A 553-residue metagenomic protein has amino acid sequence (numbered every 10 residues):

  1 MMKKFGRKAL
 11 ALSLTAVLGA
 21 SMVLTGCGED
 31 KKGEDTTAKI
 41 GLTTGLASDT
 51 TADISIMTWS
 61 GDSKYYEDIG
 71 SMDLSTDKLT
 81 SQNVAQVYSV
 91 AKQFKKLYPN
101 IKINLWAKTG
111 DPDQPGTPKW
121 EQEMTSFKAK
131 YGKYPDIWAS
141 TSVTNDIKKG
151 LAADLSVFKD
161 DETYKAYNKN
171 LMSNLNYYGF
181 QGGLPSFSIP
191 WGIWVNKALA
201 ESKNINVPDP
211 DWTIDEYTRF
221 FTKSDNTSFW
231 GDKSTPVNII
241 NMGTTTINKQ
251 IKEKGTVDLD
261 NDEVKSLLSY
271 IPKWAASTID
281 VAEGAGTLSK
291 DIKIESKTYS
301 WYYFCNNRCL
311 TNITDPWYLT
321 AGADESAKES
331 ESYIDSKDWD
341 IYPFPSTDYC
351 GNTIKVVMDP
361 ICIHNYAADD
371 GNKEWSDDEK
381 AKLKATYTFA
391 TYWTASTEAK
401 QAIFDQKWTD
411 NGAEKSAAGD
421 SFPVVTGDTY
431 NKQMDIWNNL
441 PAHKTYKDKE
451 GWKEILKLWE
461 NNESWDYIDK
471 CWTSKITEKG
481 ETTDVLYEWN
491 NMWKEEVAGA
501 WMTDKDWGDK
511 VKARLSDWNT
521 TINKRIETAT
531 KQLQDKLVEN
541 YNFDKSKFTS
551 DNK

Functional and structural regions predicted by a protein language model:
R7, A11-S13, G19-K149, Y164 (+4 more regions): Conserved N-terminal structural module of periplasmic/extracytoplasmic solute-binding proteins
A38-L42, T109, D113-P118, W138-W191 (+1 more regions): Hinge/lid segment of periplasmic solute-binding proteins
T58, A107, S330-G427: Extracytoplasmic/periplasmic substrate-recognition and gating elements
G116-Y134, A200, T218-K223, I294-N312 (+1 more regions): Short helices/loops that flank or line small-molecule/ion binding pockets
D136-A139, L310-D315, A321-G322: Paired acidic/hydrophobic, glycine-rich loop segments that form the ligand-binding mouth/hinge of periplasmic-binding
S156-Y167, P210, I247-S269, K273-W274 (+4 more regions): Short, solvent-exposed loop/beta-turn-alpha elements that line the ligand-binding surface or hinge of extracytoplasmic
F221-K223, G255-T298, Y342-T347: Glycine-centered hinge/linker elements that transmit conformational signals in sensory and ligand-binding systems
F404-K505, D509, A513, D535-K553: Long, aromatic- and glycine/proline-rich binding clefts that accommodate carbohydrate-like moieties
